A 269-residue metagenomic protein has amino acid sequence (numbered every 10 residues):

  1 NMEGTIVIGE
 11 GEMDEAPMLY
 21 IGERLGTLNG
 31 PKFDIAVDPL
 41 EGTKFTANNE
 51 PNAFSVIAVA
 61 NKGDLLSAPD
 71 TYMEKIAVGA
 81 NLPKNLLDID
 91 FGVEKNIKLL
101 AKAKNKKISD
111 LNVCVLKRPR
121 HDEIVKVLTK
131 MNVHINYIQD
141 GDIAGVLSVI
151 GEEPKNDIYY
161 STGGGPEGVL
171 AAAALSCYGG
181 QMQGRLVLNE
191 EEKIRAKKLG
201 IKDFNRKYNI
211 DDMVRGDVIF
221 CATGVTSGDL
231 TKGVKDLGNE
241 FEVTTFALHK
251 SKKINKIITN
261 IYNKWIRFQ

Functional and structural regions predicted by a protein language model:
N1-E3, L28-F33, E41, N49-F54 (+7 more regions): Short coil/turn connectors at secondary-structure junctions
N1-K62: Flexible, acidic active-site loops/lids enriched in D/E/S/T/G that coordinate Mg2+ and/or position polar
G4-E10, I35-V37, T46-N48, S67-A68 (+4 more regions): General beta-strand structural signal in soluble alpha/beta enzymes
F54-S55, K75, N263-R267: A short local loop/turn or secondary-structure capping micro-motif enriched for an aromatic residue
A60-N61, L65-T71, I138, R185-E190: Short, acidic/small-residue loops that bind anionic groups at enzyme active sites
N61-L100: Glycine-rich phosphate-binding loop plus the immediately following alpha-helix
F91-E240, T244-H249: An extended, acidic
G238-Q269: Extended hydrophobic packing segments that form well-structured cores
